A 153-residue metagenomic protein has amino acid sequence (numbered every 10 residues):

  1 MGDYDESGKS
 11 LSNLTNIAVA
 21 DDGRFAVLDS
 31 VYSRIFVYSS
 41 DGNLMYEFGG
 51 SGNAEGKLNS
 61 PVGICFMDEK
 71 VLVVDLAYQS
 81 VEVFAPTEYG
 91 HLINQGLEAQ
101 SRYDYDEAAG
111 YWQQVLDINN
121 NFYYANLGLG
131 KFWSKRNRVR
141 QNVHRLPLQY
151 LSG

Functional and structural regions predicted by a protein language model:
M1-W133: Eukaryotic scaffold repeat domains enriched in small/polar residues
E107, R140-N142: Alpha-helical positions within canonical tetratricopeptide repeat
W112, L146-P147: Hydrophobic/aromatic packing residues within the alpha-helices of TPR/SEL1-like helical repeat arrays
I118, L151-S152: Structural marker of alpha-solenoid helical repeat scaffolds
L129, Q149-Y150: Heptad-repeat amphipathic alpha-helical coiled-coil interaction surface used for oligomerization/assembly
K135-N137: Short coil/turn linking the two alpha-helices of tandem helical-hairpin repeats
